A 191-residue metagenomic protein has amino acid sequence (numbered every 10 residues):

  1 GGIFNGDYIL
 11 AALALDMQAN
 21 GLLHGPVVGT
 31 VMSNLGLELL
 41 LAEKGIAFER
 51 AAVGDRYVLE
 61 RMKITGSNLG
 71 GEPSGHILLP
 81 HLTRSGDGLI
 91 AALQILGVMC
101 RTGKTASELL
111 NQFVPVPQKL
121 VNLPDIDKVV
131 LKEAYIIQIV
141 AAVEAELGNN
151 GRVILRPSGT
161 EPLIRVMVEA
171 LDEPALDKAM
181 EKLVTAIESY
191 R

Functional and structural regions predicted by a protein language model:
G1-A19, G71, L79-H81: Glycine-rich phosphate-binding loop of actin/hexokinase-like ATP-binding domains
A19-R191: Phosphate-binding and adjacent anionic-ligand microenvironments
